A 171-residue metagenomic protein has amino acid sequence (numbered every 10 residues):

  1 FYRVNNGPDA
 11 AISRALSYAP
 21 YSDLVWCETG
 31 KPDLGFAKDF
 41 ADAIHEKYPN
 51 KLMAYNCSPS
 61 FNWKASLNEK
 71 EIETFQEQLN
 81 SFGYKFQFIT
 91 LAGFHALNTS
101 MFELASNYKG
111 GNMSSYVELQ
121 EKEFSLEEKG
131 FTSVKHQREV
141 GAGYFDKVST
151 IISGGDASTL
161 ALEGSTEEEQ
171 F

Functional and structural regions predicted by a protein language model:
F1-Y55, P59-F61, N68-F88, F102 (+2 more regions): Alpha/beta enzyme core
I89-F94: Short acidic/histidine-rich active-site segments
N98-S114: C-terminal helical cap(s) of enzyme catalytic domains, especially alpha/beta-barrels
N112-E163: Flexible C-terminal active-site loop/helix
